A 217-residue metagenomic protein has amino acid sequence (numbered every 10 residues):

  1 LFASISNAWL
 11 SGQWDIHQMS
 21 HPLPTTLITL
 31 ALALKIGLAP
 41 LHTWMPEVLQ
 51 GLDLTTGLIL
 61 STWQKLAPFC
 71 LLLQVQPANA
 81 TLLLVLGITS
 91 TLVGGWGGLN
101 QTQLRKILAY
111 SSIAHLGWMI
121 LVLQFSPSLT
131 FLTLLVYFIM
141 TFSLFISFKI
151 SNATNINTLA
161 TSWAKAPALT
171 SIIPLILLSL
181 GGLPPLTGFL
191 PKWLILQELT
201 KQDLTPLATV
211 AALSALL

Functional and structural regions predicted by a protein language model:
L1-L217: Alpha-helical transmembrane segments of multi-pass membrane proteins predominantly involved in bioenergetics
